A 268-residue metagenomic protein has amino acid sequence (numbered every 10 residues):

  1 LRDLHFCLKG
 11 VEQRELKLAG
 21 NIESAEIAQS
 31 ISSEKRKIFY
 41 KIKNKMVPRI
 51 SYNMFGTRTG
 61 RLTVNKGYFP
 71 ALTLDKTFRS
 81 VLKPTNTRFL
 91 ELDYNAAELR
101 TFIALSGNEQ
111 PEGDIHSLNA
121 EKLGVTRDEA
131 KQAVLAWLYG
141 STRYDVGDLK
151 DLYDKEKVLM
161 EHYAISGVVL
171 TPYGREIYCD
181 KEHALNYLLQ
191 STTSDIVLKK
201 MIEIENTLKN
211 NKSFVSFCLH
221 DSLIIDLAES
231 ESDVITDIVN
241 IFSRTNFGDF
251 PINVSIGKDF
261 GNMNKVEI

Functional and structural regions predicted by a protein language model:
L1-R2, K66-A184: Helical catalytic core of nucleic-acid polymerases
L1-R88, N95, K181, S216 (+1 more regions): Non-catalytic nucleic-acid-binding interfaces of large nucleic-acid enzymes and RNP effectors
R2, K17, A104, K199-N206: Short glycine/serine- and small hydrophobic-enriched flexible loop segments
Q29-K37, K41, L99-A104, Q132-S141 (+4 more regions): Short, hydrophobic/amphipathic alpha-helical patches that form generic packing surfaces within helical domains
E91-Y94, V134, F214-A228: Catalytic palm active-site di-aspartate
Y94-E98, T193, E229: Short, flexible loop/turn elements at secondary-structure junctions
S141-V146, E156-Q190, S230-I268: C-terminal polymerase-core module
I196-L219, L223: Active-site palm subdomain of RNA-directed nucleic acid polymerases
